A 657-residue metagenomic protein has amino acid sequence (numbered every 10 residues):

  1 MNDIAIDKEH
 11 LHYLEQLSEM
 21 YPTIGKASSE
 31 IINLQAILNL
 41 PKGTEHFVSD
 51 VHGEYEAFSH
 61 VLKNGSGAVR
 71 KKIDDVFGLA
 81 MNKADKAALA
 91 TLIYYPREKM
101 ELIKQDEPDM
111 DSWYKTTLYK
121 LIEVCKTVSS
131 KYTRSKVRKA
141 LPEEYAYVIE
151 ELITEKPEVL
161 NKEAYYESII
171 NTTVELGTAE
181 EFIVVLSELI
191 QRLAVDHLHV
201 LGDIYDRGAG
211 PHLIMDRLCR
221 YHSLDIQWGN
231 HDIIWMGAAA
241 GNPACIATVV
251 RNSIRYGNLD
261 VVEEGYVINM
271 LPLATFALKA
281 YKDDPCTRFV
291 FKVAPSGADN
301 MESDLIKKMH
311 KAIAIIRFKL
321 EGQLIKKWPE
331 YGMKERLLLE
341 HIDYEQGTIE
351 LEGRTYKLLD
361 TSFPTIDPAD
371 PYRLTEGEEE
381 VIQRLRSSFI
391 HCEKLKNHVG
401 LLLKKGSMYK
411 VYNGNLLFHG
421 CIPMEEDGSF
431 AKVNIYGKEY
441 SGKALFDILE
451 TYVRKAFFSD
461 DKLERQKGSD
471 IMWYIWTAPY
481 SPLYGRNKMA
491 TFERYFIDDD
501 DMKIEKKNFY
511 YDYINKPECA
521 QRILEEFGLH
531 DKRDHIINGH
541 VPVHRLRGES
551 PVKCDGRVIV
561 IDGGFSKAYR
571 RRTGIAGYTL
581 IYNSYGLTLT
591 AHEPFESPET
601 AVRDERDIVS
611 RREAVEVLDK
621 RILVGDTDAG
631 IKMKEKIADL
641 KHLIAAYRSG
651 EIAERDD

Functional and structural regions predicted by a protein language model:
M1-D657: Feature recognizes metal-dependent phosphohydrolase scaffolds
